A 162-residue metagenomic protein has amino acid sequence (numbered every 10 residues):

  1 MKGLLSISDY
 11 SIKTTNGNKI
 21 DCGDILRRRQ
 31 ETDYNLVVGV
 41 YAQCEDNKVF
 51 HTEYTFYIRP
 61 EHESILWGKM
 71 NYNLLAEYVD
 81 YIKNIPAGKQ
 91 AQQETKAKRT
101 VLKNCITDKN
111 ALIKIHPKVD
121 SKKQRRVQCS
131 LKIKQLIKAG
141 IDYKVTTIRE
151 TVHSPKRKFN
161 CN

Functional and structural regions predicted by a protein language model:
K2-S8, I12-N162: Nucleic-acid endonuclease domains
